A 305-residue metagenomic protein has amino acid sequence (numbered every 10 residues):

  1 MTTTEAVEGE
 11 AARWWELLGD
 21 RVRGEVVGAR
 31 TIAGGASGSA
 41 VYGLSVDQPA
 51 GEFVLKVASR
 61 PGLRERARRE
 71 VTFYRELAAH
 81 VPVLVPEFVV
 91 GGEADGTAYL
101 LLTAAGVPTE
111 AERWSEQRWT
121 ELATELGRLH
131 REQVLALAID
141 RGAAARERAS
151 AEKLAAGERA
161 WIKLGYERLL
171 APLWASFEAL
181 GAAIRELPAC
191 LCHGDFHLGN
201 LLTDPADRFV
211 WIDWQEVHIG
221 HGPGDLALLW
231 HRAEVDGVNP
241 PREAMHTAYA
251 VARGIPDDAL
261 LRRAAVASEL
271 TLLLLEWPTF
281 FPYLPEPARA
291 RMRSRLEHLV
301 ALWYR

Functional and structural regions predicted by a protein language model:
M1-R30: Juxta-kinase regulatory segment immediately upstream of eukaryotic protein kinase catalytic domains
V22-A29, G254-A265: Short, surface-exposed acidic
A33, S45-A138: ATP-binding pocket architecture of kinase catalytic cores
A33-V54, E178-G224: Active-site acidic catalytic loop and adjacent metal/ATP-binding pocket of ATP-dependent phosphoryl transfer enzymes
A94, Y99-R113, A156-W161, L270-R289: A glycine-centered beta->alpha junction motif in the catalytic cores of kinase/phosphotransferase enzymes
T109-R168, A189, H218-I219, S294: A cross-family kinase active-site recognition segment
L169-E178: Short proline/glycine- and basic residue-enriched helix-capping loop/turn segments at helix->loop/beta transitions
P223-I255, E269-R289, R295-L299: Active-site activation/catalytic loop segments of kinase-like enzymes and analogous catalytic loops in related
